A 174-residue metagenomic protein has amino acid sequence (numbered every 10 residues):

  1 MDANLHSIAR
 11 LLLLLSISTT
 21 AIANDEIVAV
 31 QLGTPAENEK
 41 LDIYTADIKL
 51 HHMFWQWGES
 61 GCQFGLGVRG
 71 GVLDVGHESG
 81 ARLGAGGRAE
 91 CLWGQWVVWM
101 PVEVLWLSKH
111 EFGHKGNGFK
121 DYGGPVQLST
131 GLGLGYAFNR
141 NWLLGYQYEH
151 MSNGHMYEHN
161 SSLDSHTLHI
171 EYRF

Functional and structural regions predicted by a protein language model:
M1-D25: Cleavable N-terminal export/targeting peptides
E26-V28, W55-G61, Q95-V98, R140-L144: Repeated loop/turn-to-beta-strand initiation elements of outer-membrane beta-barrel proteins
V28-T34, L66-V72, M100-W106, Y146-H150: Transmembrane beta-barrel strands of outer-membrane/channel proteins
P35, V72-D74, G116-K120, N153-E158: Extracellular loop and loop/strand-boundary signature of outer-membrane beta-barrel proteins
K40-D42, H77-A81, G124-Q127, N160-S162: Short sequence motifs at beta-strands and strand-loop junctions characteristic of Gram-negative outer-membrane
T45-K49, G84-G86, G131, T167-H169: Membrane-embedded beta-strand positions in outer-membrane beta-barrel channels/transporters
L50-F54, G87-W93, Y136, Y172-F174: Residue-level signature of outer-membrane beta-barrel architecture
S162-F174: Outer-membrane beta-barrel "beta-signal"
